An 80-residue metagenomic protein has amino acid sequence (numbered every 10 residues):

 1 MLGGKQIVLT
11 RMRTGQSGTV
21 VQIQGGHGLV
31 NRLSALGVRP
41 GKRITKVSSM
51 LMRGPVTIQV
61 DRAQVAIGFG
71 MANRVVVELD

Functional and structural regions predicted by a protein language model:
M1-D80: Compact, glycine-rich, soluble single-domain proteins
